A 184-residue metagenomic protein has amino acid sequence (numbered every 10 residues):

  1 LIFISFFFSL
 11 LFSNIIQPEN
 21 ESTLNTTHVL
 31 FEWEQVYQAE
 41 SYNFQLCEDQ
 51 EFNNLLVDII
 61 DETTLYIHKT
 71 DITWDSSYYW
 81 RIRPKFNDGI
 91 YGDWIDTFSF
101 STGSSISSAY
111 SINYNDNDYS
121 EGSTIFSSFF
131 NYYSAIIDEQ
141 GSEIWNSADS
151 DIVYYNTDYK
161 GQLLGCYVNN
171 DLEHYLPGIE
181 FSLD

Functional and structural regions predicted by a protein language model:
I2-L10: Bacterial N-terminal signal peptides
N14-V29: Short, compositionally biased P/S/T/A/G/V-rich stretches that sit at domain boundaries
P18, F31-W33, F44, H68: Residue-level signature of extracellular beta-strand-rich folds
H28-Q38: Conserved aromatic anchor
V36-E40, F129-N131: Short proline/glycine-enriched turn/loop motifs at strand-loop junctions of beta-rich domains
S41-D75, K85-F98: Recognizes extended acidic, P/S/T-rich segments that occur within or adjacent to Ig-like beta-sandwich modules
F86, D93-D184: Histidine-/acidic-rich catalytic cores in large beta-rich domains
